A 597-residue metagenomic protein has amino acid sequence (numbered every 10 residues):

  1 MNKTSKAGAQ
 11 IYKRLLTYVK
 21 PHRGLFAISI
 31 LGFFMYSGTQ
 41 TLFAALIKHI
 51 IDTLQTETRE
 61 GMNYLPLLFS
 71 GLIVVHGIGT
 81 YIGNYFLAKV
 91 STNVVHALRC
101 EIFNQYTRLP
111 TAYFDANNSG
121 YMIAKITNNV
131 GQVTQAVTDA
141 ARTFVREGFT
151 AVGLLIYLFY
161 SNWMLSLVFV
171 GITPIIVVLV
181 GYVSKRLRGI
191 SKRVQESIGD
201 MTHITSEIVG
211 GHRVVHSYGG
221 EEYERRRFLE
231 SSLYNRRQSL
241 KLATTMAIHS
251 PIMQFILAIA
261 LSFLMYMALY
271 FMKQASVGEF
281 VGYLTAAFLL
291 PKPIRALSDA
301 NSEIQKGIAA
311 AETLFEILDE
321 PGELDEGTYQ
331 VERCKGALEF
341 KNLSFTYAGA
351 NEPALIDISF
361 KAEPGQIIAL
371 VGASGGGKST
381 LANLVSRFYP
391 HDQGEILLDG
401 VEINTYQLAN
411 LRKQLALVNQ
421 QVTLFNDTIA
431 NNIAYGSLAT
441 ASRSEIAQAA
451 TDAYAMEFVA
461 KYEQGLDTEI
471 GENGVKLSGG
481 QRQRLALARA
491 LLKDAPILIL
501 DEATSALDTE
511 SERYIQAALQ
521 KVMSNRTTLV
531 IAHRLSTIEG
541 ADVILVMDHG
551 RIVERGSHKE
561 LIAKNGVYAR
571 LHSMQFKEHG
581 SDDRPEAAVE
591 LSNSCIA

Functional and structural regions predicted by a protein language model:
N2-S5, T92, C100-A124, N128-V130 (+5 more regions): Short intracellular "coupling" helices and adjacent cytoplasmic loop segments at the cytosolic face of multi-pass
G8-P21, M122: A short amphipathic helical element positioned immediately N-terminal to and/or at the very start of a transmembrane
P21, L25-M35, F69-L72, D139-R193 (+1 more regions): Transmembrane helices of ABC transporter permease
P21, T111-A112, N128-V137, A141 (+9 more regions): An intracellular "coupling" helix at the cytosolic face of ABC transporter transmembrane type-1 domains
F26-G79, F86, F159-M164, V277: Transmembrane helix-loop-helix hairpins at lipid-water interfaces of multipass membrane proteins, especially the type-1
F34-L42, I73-Y81, V133-A136, A140-V152 (+6 more regions): Hydrophobic alpha-helical transmembrane bundles that constitute the permease/transmembrane domains of multi-pass
E57-T58, Y157-G171, T244-E312, I317-L318: Helix-loop-helix
R333-A597: ABC-type nucleotide-binding domain
